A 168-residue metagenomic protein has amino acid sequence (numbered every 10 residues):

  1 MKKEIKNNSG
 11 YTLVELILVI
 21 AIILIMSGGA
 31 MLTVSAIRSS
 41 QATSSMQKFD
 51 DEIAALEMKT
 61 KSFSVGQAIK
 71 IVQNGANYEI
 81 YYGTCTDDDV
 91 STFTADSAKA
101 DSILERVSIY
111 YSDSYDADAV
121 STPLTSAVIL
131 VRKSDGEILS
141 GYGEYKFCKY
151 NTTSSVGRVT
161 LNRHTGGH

Functional and structural regions predicted by a protein language model:
K2-V34: N-terminal single-pass transmembrane signal-anchor helix
K3-N7, A100, S134, F147-Y150: N-terminal cationic leader/targeting segments used for protein routing and processing
L13, D87, F93-A95, P123-S126 (+3 more regions): N-terminal compositionally biased, intrinsically disordered segments and leader/signal-like regions
S39-A68: Membrane-proximal N-terminal amphipathic helix
E57-S64, D118-S121, N151: Short, solvent-exposed secondary-structure boundary motifs
Q67-K133: Type IV pilin-like appendage domain
A127-H168: Low-complexity, S/T/G/P-rich flexible repeat/linker segments used as non-globular hinges and stalks within
